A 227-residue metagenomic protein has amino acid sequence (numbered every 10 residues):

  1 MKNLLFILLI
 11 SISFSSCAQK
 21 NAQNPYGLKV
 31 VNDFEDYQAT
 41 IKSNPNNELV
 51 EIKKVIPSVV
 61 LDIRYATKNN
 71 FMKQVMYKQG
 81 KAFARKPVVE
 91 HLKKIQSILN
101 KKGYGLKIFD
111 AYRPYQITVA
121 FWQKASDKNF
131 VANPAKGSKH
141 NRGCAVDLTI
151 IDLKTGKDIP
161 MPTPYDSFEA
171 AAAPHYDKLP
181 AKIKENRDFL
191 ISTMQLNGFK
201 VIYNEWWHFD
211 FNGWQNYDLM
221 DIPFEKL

Functional and structural regions predicted by a protein language model:
M1-Q23: Bacterial Sec-dependent N-terminal signal peptides
A18-F109, K124, K128-N204, G213-L227: Extracytoplasmic cell-surface/polysaccharide-interacting catalytic and binding patches
P114: Segments that shape or occlude catalytic/ligand-binding pockets
I117: Short, well-ordered surface patches within globular domains
A120: Metal-dependent catalytic neighborhoods of phosphoester/phosphodiester hydrolases
F209: Conserved metal-phosphate-binding beta-hairpin within the catalytic cores of diverse ATP-dependent phosphoryl-transfer
